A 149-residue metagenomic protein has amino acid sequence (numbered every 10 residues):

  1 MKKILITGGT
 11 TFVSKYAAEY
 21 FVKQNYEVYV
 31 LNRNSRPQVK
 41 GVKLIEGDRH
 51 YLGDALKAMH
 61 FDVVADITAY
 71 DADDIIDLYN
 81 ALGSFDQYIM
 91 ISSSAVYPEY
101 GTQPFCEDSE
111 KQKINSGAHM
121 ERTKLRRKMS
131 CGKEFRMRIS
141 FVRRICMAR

Functional and structural regions predicted by a protein language model:
K3-Q24: N-terminal Rossmann NAD(P)H-binding glycine-rich loop of SDR-like oxidoreductase domains
T7, L31, I67, I91-S93 (+1 more regions): SDR active-site strand-loop-helix element
L31-S35, D48-R49: N-terminal Rossmann-fold cofactor-binding loop
G41-Y51, I67-Y70: Rossmann-fold cofactor-recognition segment
L52-H60: Short amphipathic alpha-helix with an adjacent loop that forms part of the alpha/beta core around
M59-F105, K111, N115, R122-S130: NAD(P)-cofactor binding segment of oxidoreductase domains
N115-R144, R149: Active-site Tyr-X1-5-Lys
